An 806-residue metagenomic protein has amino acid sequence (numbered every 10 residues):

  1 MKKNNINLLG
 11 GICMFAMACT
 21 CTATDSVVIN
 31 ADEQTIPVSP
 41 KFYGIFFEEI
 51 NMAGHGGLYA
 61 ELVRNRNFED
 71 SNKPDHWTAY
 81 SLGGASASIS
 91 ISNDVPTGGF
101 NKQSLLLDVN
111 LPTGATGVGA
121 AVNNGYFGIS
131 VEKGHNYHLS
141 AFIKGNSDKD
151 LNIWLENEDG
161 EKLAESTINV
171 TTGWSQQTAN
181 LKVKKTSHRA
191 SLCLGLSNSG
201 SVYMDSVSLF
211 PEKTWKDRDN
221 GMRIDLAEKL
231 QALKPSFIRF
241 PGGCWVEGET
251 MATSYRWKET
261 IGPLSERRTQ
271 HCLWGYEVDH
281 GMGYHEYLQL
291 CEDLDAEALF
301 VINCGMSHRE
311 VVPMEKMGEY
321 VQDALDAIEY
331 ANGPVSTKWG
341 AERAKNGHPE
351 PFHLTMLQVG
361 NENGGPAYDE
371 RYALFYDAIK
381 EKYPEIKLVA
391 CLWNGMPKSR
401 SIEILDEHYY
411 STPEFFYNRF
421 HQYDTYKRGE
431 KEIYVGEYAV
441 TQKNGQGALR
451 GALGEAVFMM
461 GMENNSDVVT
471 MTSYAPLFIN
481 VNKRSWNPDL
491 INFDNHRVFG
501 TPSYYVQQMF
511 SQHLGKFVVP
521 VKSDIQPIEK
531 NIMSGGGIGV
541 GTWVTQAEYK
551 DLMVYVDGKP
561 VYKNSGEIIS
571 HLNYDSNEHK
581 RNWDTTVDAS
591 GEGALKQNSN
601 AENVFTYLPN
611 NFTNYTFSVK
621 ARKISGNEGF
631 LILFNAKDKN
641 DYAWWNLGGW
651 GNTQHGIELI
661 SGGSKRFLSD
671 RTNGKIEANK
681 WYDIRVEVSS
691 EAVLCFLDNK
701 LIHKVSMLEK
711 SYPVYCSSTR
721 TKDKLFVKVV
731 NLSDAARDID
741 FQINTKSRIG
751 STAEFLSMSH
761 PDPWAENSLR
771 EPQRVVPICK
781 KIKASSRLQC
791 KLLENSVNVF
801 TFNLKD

Functional and structural regions predicted by a protein language model:
V27-G84, D217-G242, P520, Q526-T585: Extracellular carbohydrate-recognition regions
I45, S88-L106, V246-Y284, K316-Y320 (+1 more regions): Aromatic- and acidic-residue-enriched carbohydrate-binding clefts of CAZyme catalytic domains
N93-G117, R581-F605, Y615, Q654-E658: Short carbohydrate-recognition loop motifs
A179, F617-V619, W681-V688, V693-L697: Short tryptophan-centered beta-strand motifs in secreted/extracellular beta-sheet-rich domains of glycan-recognition
Y376-L388, M396, I404, H408-H513 (+2 more regions): Catalytic-core region of carbohydrate-active enzymes that cleave or remodel glycosidic bonds
S534, Y712-I749, F755, N795-T801: Carbohydrate-binding surface patches
G537, G541-W543, E548, N598-S661: Secretory/extracellular carbohydrate-interaction modules and structurally similar beta-sandwich "look-alikes"
G662-D683: Short, aromatic/His-centered strand-loop micro-motif at the edge of beta-sheets
